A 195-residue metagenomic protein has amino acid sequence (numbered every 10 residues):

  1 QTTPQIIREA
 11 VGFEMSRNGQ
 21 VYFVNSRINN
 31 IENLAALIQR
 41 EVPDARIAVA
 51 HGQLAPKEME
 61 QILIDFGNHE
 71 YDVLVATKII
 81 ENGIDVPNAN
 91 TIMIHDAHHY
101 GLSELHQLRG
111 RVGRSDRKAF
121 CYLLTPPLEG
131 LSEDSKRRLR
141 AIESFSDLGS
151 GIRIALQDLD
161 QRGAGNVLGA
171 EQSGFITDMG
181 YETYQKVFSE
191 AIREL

Functional and structural regions predicted by a protein language model:
Q1: Short beta-strand elements at the ligand-binding edges of bilobed clamshell
I6-G19, N30-N33, L37, E41-L195: C-terminal helicase module of SF1/SF2 nucleic-acid helicases/translocases
F23: Residue-level signal for inorganic ion chemistry
